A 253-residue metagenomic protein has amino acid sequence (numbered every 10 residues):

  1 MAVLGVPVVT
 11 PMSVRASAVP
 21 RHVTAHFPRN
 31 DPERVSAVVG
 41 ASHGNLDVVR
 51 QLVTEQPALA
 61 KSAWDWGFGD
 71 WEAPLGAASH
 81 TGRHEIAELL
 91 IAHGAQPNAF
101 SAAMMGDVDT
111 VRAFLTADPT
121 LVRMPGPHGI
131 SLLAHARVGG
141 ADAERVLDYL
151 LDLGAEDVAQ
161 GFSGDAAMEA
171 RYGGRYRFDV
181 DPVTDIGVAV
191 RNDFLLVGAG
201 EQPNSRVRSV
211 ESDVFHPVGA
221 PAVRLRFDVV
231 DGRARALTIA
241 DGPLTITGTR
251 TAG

Functional and structural regions predicted by a protein language model:
M1-A18: N-terminal export signals
R21-N30, L90-A95, Q160-G164: TPR-adjacent "capping" and linker segments in tetratricopeptide-repeat scaffold/adaptor proteins
F27-H43, K61-S79, G94-M105, R123-V138: Ankyrin-repeat boundary/"N-cap" motif
G40, D47, Q51: Mature N-terminal segment immediately following signal peptide/propeptide cleavage in secreted/periplasmic
V48, E85-I86, T110, D142-V146: Conserved ankyrin/ankyrin-like repeat signature
P57-A58, H93-A95, P119-T120, G154-E156: Ankyrin-repeat C-terminal turn/loop position
D157-G253: Peripheral terminal and inter-domain segments
